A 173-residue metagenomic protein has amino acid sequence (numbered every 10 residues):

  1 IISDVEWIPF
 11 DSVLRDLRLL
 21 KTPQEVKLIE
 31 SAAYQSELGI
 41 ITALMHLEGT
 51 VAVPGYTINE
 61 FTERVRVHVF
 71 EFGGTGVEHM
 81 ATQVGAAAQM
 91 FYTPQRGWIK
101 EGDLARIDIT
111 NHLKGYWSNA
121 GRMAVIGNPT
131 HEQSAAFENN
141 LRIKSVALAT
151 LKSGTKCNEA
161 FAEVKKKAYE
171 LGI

Functional and structural regions predicted by a protein language model:
I1-I173: Active-site neighborhoods and metal-handling regions in enzymes and metal-associated proteins
